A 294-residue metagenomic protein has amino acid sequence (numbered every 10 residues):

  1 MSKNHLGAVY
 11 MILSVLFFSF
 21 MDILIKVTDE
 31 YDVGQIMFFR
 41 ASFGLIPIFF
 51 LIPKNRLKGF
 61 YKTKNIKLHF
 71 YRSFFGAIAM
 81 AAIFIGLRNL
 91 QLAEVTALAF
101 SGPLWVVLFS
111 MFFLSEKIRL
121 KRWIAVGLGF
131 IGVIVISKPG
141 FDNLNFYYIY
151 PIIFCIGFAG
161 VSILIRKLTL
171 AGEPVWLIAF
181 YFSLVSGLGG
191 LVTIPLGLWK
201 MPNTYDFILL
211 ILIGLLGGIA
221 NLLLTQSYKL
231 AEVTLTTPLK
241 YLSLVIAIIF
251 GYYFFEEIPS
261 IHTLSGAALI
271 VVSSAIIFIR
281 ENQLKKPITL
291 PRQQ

Functional and structural regions predicted by a protein language model:
M1-L16, L45-Y71, L120, L184-L212 (+2 more regions): Membrane-interface interhelical linkers
L16-F20, L24, F70-I85, I153-L164 (+2 more regions): Hydrophobic alpha-helical transmembrane segments of multi-pass membrane transport proteins, especially secondary
I23-K26, I48, F141-P202, L290-Q294: Transmembrane alpha-helical segments that form core, pore/gating elements of small-molecule transporters/exporters
T28, I36, G86, L92 (+8 more regions): Hydrophobic/aromatic residues within transmembrane alpha-helices of multi-pass small-molecule transporters
F43-P47, L98-F112, G127-L128, V185-G189 (+2 more regions): Alpha-helical transmembrane segments of compact multi-pass small-molecule transporters, enriched in specific families
T96-S101, G172-L184, N221-Y253: Helix-helix packing/entry segments at the starts of transmembrane helices
A99, S115-V135, F141, N145-Y150 (+2 more regions): Loop-to-transmembrane alpha-helix entry segments
V245-Q294: C-terminal-most transmembrane helix of multi-pass membrane proteins
